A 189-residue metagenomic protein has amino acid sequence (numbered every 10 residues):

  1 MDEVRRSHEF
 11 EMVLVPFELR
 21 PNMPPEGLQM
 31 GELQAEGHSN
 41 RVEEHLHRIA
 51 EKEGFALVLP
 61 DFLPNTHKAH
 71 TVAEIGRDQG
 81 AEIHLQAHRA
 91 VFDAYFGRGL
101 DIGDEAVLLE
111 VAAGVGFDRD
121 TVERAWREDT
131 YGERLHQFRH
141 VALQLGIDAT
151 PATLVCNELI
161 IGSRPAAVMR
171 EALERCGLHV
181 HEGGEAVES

Functional and structural regions predicted by a protein language model:
M1-F10, L14, Q34, E74 (+2 more regions): C-terminal cap of thioredoxin/glutaredoxin-like
V15-G27: Short, charge-patterned binding micro-sites
M30-E53: Short, structured active-site "lid" loops
A56: Conserved active-site segments centered on acidic
P60-P64, D101: A glycine-rich, coil/turn loop motif that links secondary-structure elements
L63-H67, D78: Aromatic- and histidine-enriched alpha-helix N-cap/loop-to-helix transition segments that scaffold the rims
K68-V72: Conserved N-terminal beta-strand and adjoining loop/helix that marks the start of the Nudix/MutT-like hydrolase domain
